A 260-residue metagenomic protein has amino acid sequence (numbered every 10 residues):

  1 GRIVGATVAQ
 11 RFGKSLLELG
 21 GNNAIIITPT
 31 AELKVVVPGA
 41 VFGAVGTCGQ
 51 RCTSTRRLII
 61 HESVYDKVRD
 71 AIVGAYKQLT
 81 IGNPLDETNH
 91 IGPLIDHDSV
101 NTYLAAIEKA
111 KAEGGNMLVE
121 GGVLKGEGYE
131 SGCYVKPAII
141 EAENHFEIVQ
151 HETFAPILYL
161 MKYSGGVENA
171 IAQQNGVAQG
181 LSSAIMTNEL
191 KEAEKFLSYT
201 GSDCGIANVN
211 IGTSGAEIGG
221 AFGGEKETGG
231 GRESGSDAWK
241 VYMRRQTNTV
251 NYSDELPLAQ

Functional and structural regions predicted by a protein language model:
G1-N144, E168, A172, V209 (+1 more regions): ALDH superfamily catalytic-core signature
I26, T80, E130-Q260: Conserved C-terminal structural/oligomerization subdomain of aldehyde/semialdehyde dehydrogenase
